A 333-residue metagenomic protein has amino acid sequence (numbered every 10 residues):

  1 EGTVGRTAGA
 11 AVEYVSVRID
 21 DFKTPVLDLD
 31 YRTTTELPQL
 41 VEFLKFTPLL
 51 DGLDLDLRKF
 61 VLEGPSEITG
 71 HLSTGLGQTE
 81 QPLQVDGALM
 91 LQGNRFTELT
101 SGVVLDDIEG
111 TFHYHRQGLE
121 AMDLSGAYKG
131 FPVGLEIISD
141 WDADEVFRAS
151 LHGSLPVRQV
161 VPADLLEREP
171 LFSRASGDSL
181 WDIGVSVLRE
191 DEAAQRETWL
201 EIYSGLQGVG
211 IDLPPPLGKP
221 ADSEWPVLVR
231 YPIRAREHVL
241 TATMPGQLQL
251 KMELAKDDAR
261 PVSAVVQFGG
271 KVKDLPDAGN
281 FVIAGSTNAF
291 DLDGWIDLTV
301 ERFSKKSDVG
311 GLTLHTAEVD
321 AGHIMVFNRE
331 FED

Functional and structural regions predicted by a protein language model:
E1-A127, F131-L240, E253-D333: Membrane-proximal interfacial segments on either side of biological membranes
